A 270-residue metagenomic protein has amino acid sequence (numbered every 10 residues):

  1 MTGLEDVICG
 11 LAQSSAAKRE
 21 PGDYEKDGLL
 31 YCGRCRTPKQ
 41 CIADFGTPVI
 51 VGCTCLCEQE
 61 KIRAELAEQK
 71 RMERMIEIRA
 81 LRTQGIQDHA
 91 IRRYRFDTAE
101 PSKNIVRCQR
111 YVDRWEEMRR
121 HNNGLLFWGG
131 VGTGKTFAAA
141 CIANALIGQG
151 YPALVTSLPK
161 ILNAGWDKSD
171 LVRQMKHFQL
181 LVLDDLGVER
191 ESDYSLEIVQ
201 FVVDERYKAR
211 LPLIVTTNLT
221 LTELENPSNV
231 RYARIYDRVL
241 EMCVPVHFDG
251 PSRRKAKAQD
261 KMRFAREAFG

Functional and structural regions predicted by a protein language model:
M1-V106, A256-G270: A short, basic N-terminal segment
A99, T156, V246-F248: Hydrophobic residues at beta-strand termini and immediately following loops that shape nucleotide-binding pockets
S102-V112, W128, A143-L180, E189-E197: Short glycine-rich substrate-engagement loop in P-loop NTPases that contacts/grips substrate
D113-M118: ABC-family P-loop ATPase nucleotide-binding domains
R120-A139: Walker A/P-loop nucleotide-binding motif
R120-H121, Q149, M175-H177, R206-R210: Short loop/turn elements that form and flank the Walker-type P-loop nucleotide-binding site in RecA-like NTPase cores
I161-G165, V188-G270: Replace "adjacent to P-loop NTPase cores in ATP/GTP-dependent enzymes" with "adjacent to NTP-binding cores
